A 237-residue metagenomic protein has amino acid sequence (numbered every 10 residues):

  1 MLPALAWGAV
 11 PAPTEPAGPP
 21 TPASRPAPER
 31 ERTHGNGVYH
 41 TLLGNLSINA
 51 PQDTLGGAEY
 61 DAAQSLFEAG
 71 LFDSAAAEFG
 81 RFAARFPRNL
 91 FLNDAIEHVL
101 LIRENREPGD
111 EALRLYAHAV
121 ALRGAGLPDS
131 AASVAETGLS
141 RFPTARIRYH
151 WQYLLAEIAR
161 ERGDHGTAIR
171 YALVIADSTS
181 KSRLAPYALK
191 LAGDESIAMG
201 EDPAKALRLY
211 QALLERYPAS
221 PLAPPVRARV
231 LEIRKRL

Functional and structural regions predicted by a protein language model:
M1-A6: Bacterial N-terminal signal peptides
W7-L237: Acidic, polar-rich low-complexity tracts and alpha-helical solenoid repeat scaffolds
